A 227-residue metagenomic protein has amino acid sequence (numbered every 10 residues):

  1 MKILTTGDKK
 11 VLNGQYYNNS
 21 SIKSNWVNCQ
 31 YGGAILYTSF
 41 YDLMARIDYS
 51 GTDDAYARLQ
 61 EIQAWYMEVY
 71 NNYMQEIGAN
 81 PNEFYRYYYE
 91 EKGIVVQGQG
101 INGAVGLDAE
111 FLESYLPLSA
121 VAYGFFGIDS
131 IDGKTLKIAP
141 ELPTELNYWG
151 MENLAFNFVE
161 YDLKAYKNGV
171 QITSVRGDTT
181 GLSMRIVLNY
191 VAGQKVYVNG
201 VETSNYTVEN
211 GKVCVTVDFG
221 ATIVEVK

Functional and structural regions predicted by a protein language model:
M1-S130: Active-site core of glycosidic bond-cleaving carbohydrate-active enzymes
A34-S39, W149-M151, K167: Generic helix N-cap/helix-start motif at coil->alpha-helix transitions
V121, I131-A165: Glycan-recognition and catalytic regions of carbohydrate-active enzymes
L136-P140, R176-A192: Surface-exposed beta-strand/loop patches in extracellular or lumenal glycoproteins
D162-A165, S204-V208: Short, exposed beta-strand/loop patches in secreted or surface proteins that constitute
N168-G177: Short, well-ordered beta-strand segments enriched in hydrophobic/aromatic residues
V198-G200: Short strand-turn-strand beta-turns centered on an Asx-Gly dipeptide
T207-K227: C-terminal beta-strand-rich structural cap/linker in extracellular carbohydrate-active enzymes
